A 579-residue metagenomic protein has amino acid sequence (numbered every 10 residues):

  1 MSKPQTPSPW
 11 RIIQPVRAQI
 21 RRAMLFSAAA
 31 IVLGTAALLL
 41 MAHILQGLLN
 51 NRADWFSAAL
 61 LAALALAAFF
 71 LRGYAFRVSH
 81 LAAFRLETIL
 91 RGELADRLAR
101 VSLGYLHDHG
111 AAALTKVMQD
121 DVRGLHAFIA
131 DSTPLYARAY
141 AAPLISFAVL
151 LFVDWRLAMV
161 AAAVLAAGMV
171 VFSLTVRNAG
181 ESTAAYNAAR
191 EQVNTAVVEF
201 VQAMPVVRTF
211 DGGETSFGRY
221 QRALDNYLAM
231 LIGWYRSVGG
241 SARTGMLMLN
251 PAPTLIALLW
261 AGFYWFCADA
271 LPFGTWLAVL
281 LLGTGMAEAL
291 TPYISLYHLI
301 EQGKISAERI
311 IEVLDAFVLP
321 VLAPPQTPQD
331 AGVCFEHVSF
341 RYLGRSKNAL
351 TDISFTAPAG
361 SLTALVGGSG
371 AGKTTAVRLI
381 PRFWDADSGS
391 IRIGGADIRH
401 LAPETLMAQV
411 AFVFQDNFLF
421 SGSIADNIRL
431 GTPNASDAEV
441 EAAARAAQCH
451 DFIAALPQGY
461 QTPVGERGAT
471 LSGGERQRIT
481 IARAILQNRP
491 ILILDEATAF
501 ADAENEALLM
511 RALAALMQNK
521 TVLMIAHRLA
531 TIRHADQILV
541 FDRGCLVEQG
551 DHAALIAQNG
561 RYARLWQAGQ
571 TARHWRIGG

Functional and structural regions predicted by a protein language model:
M1-G34, A53-S57, A75, S79 (+7 more regions): Membrane-integrated ABC transporters
R11-Q19, L103, D120-I129, T133 (+8 more regions): An intracellular "coupling" helix at the cytosolic face of ABC transporter transmembrane type-1 domains
R17-L71, F152-R156: Transmembrane helix-loop-helix hairpins at lipid-water interfaces of multipass membrane proteins, especially the type-1
V32-A42, A67, L135-V176, W234-L277: A hydrophobic transmembrane-helix motif
G34-A42, L64-H107, A111, T115 (+7 more regions): Juxtamembrane helix-loop junctions of ABC transporter transmembrane domains
G212, R236, M286-V313: Cytosolic ends of transmembrane helices, especially the final helix of ABC transmembrane type-1 domains
P381: Helix-to-loop junction immediately C-terminal to a conserved catalytic motif
A408-D416, N427, A443-C449, Q461-N559: ABC-family ATPase nucleotide-binding domain "signature/switch" substructure
